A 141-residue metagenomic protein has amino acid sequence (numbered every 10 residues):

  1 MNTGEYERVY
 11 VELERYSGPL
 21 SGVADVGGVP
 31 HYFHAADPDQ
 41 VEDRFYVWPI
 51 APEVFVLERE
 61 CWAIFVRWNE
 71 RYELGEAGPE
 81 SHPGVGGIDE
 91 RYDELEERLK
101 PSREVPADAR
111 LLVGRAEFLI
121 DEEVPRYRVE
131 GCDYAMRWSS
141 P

Functional and structural regions predicted by a protein language model:
N2-P38: Amphipathic, interaction-prone secondary-structure segments
Y32-P52: Short linear, low-complexity motifs centered on an aromatic residue
Y46-P141: Low-complexity intrinsically disordered segments
